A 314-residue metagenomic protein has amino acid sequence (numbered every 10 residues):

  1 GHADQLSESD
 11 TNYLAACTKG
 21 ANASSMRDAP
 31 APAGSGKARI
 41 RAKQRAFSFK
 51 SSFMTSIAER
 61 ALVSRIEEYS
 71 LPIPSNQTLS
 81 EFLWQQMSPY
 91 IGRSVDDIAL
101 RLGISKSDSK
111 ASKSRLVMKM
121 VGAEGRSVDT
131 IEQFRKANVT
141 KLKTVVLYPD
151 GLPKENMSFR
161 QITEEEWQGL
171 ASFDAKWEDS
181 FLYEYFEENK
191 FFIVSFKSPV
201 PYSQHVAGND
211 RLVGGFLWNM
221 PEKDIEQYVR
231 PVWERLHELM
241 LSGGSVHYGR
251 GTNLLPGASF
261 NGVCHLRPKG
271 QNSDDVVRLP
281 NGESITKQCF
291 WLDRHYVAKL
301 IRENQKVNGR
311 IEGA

Functional and structural regions predicted by a protein language model:
G1-A314: Nucleic-acid endonuclease domains
